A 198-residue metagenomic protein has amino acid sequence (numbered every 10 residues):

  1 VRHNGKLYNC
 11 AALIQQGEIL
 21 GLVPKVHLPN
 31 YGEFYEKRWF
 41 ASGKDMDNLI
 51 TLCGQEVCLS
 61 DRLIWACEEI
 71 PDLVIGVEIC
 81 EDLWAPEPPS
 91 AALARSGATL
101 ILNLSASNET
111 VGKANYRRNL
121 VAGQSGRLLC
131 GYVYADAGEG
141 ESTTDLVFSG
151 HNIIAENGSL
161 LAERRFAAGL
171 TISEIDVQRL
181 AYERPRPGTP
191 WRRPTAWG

Functional and structural regions predicted by a protein language model:
V1-G198: Enzyme catalytic cores with a strong preference for nitrogen-chemistry domains
